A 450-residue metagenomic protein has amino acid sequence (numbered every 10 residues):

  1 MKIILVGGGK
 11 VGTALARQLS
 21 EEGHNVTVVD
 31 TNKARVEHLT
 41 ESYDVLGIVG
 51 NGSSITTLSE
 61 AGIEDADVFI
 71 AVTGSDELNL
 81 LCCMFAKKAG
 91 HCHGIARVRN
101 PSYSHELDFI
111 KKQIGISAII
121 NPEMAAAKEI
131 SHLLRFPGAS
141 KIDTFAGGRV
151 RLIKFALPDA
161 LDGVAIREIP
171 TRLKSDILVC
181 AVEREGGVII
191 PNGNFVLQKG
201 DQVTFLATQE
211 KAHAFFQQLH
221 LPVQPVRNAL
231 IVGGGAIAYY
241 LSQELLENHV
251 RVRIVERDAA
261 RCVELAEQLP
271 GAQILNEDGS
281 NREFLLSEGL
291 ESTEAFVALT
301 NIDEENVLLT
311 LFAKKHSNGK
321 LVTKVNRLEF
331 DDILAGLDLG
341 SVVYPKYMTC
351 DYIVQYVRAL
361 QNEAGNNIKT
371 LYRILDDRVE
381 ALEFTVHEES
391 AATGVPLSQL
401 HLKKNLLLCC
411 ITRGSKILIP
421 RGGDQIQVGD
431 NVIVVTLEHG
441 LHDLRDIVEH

Functional and structural regions predicted by a protein language model:
M1-H450: Cytosolic regulatory regions of ion transport systems
